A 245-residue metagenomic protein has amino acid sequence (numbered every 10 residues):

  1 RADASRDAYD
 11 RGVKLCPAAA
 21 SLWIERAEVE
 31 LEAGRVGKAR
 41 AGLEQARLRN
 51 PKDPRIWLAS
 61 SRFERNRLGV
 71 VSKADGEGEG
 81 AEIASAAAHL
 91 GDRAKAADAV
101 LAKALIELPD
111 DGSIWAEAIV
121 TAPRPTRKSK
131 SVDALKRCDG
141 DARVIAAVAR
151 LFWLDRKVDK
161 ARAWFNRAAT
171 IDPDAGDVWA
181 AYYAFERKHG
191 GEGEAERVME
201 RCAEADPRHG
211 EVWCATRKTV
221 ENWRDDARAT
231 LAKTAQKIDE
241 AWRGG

Functional and structural regions predicted by a protein language model:
R1-G245: Alpha-helical solenoid scaffolds in eukaryotic macromolecular assemblies
